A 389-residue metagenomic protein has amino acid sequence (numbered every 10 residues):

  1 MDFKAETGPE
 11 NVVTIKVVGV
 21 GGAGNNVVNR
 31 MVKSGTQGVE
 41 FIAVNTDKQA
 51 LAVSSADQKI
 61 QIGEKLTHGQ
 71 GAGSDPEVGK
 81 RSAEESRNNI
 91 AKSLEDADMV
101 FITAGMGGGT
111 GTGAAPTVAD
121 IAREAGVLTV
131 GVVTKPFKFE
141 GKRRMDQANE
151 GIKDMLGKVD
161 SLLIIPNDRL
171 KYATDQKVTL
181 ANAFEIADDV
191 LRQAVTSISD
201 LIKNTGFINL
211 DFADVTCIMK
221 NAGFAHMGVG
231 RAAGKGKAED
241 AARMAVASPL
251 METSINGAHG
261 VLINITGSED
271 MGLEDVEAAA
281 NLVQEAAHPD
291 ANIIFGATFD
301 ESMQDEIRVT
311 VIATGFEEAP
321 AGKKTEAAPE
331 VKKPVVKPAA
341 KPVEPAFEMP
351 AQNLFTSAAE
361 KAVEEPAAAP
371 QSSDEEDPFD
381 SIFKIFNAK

Functional and structural regions predicted by a protein language model:
M1-K389: Tubulin/FtsZ superfamily GTPase core signature
